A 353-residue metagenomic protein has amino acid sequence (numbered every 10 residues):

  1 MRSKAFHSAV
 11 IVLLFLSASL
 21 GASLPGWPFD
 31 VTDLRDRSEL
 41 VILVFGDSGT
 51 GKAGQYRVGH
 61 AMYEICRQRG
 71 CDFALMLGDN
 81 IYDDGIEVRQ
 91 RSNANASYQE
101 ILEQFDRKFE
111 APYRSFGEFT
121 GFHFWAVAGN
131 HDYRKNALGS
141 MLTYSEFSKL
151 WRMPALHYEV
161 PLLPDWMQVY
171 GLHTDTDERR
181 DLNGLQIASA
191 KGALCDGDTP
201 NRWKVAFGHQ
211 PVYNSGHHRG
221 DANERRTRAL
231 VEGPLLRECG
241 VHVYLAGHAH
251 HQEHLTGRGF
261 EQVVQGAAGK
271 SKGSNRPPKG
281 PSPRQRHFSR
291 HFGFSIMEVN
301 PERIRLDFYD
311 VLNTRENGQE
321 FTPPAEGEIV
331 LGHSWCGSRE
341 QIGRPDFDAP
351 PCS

Functional and structural regions predicted by a protein language model:
M1-V10: Bacterial N-terminal signal peptides that target proteins for export
A9-S19: Bacterial N-terminal signal peptides
G21-E100, S215: N-terminal active-site segment of His-dependent metallophosphoesterases
L24, G85-K204, H218-V243, A249-N300: Extended active-site neighborhood of metal-dependent phosphoesterases/phosphodiesterases
I42-V44, A74-M76, A126, A206 (+1 more regions): Residue-level marker for buried hydrophobic side chains located in beta-strands that build the well-ordered beta-sheet
D47, G78-D79, G129-N130, L172 (+2 more regions): Active-site glycine-centered loops adjacent to acidic/histidine catalytic or metal-binding residues that shape
T50, Y82, D132, V212 (+1 more regions): Short active-site segment of divalent metal-dependent hydrolases/proteases that encodes the spacing between
R286-S353: A short C-terminal boundary segment appended to hydrolase-like catalytic domains
